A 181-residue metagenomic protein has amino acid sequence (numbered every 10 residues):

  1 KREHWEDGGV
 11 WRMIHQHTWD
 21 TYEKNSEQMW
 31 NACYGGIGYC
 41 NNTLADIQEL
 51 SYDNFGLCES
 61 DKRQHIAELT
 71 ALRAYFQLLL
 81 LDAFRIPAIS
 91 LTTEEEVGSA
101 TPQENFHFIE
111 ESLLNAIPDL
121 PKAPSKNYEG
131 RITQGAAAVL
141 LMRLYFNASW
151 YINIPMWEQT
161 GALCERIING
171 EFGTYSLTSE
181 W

Functional and structural regions predicted by a protein language model:
K1-H4, T93, L120-A136, F146 (+1 more regions): Short, surface-exposed recognition loops and adjoining beta-strand edges that mediate ligand/DNA contacts, enriched
H4-F84, E96-E104, L113-K126: Conserved, well-structured interaction surfaces
L81-A88, N147-N153: Short coil/turn linking the two alpha-helices of tandem helical-hairpin repeats
